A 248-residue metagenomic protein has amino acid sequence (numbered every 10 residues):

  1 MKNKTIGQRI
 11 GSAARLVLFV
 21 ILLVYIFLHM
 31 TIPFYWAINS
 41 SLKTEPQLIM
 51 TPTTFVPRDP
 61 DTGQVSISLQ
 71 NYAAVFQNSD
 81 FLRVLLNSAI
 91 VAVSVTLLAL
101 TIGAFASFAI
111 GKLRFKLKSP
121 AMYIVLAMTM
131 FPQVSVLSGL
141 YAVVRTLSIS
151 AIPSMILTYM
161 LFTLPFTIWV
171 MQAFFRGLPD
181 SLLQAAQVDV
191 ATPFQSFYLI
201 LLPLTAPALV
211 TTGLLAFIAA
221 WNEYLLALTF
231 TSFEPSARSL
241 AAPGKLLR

Functional and structural regions predicted by a protein language model:
K2-R248: A hydrophobic, multi-pass inner-membrane permease signature
